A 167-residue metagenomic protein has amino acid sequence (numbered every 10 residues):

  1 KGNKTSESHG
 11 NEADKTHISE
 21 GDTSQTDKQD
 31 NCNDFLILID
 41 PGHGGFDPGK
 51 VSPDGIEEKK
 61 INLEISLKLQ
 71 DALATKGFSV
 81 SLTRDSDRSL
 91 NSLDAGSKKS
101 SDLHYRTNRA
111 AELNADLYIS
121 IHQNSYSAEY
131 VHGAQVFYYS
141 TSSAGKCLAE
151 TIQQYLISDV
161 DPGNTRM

Functional and structural regions predicted by a protein language model:
K1-F35: N-terminal, intrinsically disordered, polar/charged segments of Gram-positive cell-envelope systems that serve as
G2, I56, L63-M167: Active-site-proximal helix/loop segments of hydrolytic enzymes
C32-G42, G77-F78, L117: Short coil-to-beta-strand
D34-F35, K59, L63: Active-site beta->alpha N-cap acidic-glycine motif
F35-G55: Short glycine-rich His-centered loop
